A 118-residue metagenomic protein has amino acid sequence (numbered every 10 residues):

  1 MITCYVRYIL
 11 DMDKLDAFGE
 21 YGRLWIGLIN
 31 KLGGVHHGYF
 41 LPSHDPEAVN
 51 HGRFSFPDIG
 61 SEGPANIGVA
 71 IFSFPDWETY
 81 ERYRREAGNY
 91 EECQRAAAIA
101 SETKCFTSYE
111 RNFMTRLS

Functional and structural regions predicted by a protein language model:
M1-I2, N50-R53: Short, flexible segments with low predicted structural confidence
I2-Y8, V69: Active-site-flanking beta-strand signature of metal-NTP-handling nucleotidyl enzymes and homologous cyclase-like
Y8-D11, F74-P75: Short, flexible beta-strand-to-coil junctions
L10-F18: Short, surface-exposed ligand-recognition loops at beta-strand->loop->(often short) alpha-helix junctions that present
E20-H37, G52-I67, I71-R111, L117: An amphipathic, aromatic/His-enriched active-site/gating alpha helix that lines ligand/cofactor pockets
P42-S43: Residue-level "edge-of-site" marker
P46-A48: Generic structural signal for helix capping and beta-alpha/helix-loop junctions
